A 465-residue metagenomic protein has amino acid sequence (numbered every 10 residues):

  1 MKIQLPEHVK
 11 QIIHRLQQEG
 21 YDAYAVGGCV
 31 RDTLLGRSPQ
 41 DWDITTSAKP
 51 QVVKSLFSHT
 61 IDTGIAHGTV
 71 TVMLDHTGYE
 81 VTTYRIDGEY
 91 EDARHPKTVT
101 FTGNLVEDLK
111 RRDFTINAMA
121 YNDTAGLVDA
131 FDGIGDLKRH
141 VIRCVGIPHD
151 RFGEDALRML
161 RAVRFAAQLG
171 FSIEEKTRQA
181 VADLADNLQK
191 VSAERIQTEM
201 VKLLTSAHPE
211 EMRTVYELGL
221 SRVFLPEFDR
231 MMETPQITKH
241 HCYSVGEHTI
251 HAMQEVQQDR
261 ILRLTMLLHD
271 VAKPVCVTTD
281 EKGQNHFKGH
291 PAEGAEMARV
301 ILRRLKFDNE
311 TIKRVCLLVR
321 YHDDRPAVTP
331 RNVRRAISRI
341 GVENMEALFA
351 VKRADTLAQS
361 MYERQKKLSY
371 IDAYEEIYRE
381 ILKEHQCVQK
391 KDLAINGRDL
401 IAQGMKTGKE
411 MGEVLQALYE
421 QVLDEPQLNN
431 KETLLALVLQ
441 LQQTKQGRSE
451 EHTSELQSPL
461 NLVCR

Functional and structural regions predicted by a protein language model:
M1-S449, S454: Catalytic cores of the polymerase beta-like nucleotidyltransferase superfamily and closely associated nucleotide
E450-R465: Single conserved hydrophobic/aromatic residue that forms the stacking wall/gate of nucleotide- or nucleobase-binding
